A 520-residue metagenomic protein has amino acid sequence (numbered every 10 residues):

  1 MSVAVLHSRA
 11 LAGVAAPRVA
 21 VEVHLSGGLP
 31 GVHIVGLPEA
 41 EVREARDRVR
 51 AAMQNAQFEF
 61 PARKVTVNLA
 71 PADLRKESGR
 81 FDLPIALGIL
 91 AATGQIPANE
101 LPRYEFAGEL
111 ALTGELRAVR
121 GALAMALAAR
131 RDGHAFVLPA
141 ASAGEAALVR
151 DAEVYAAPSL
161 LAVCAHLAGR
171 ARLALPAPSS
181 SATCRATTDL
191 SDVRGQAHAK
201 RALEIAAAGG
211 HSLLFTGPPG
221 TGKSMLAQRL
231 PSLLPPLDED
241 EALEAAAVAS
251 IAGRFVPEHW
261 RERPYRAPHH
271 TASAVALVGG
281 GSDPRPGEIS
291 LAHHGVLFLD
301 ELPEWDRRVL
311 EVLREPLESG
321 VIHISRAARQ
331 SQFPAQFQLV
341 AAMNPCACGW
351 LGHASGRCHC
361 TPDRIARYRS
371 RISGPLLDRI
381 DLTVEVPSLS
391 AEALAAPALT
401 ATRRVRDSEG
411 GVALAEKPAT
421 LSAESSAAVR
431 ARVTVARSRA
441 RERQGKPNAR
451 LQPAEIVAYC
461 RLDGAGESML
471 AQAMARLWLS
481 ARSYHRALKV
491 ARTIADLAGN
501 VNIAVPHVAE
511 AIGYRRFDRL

Functional and structural regions predicted by a protein language model:
M1-L214, P218-T221, S325, Y484 (+1 more regions): Peripheral, non-AAA+ core regions of ATP-driven protein-machinery
V19-L25, L277, D381-V384: Short beta-strand elements
V35-R46, E59-P61, N68-S78, P284 (+1 more regions): Basic, amphipathic alpha-helical bundle interface domains used for macromolecular binding and assembly
L112, L297-F298, E304-W305, A391: Residues immediately C-terminal
E204, H259, P264, A274-L297 (+1 more regions): Conserved alpha-helical scaffold flanking the Walker A/P-loop in AAA+ ATPase domains
F215-P257: Walker A/P-loop
G217, G279, E301: The Walker A (P-loop) glycine that initiates the GxxxxGKT/S ATP-binding motif of P-loop NTPases
H294, D300-E301, V312: Walker B catalytic acidic pair
